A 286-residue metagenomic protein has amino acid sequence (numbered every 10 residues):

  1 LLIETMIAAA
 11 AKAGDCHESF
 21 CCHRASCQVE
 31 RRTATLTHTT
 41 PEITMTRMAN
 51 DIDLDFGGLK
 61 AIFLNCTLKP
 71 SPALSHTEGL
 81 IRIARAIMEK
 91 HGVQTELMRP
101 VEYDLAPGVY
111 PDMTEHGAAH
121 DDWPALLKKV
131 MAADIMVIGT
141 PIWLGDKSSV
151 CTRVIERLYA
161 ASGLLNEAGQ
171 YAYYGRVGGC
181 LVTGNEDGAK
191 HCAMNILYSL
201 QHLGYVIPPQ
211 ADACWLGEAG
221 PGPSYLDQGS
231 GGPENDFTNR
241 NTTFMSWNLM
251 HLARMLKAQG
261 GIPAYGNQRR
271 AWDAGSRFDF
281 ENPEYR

Functional and structural regions predicted by a protein language model:
L1-L2, L36: Leucine-biased recognition of intrinsically disordered, low-complexity hydrophobic segments
A9-A10, S19, V29: N-terminal start and proteolytic maturation junction detector
H17-H23, L36-A168, S230-G232, D236-R286: N-terminal beta1-alpha1-beta2 submodule of the flavodoxin-like/Rossmannoid cofactor-binding fold
R24, R31-R32: Basic polycationic patches enriched in arginine
R47-N65, G179-V182, D187, P209 (+1 more regions): Ligand-binding pocket scaffold of soluble enzyme catalytic domains
E167-L216: Short, glycine-/small-residue-rich phosphate/pyrophosphate-handling segment
Q201-T242: Active-site/pore-lining binding-face segments in mid-to-C-terminal subdomains
